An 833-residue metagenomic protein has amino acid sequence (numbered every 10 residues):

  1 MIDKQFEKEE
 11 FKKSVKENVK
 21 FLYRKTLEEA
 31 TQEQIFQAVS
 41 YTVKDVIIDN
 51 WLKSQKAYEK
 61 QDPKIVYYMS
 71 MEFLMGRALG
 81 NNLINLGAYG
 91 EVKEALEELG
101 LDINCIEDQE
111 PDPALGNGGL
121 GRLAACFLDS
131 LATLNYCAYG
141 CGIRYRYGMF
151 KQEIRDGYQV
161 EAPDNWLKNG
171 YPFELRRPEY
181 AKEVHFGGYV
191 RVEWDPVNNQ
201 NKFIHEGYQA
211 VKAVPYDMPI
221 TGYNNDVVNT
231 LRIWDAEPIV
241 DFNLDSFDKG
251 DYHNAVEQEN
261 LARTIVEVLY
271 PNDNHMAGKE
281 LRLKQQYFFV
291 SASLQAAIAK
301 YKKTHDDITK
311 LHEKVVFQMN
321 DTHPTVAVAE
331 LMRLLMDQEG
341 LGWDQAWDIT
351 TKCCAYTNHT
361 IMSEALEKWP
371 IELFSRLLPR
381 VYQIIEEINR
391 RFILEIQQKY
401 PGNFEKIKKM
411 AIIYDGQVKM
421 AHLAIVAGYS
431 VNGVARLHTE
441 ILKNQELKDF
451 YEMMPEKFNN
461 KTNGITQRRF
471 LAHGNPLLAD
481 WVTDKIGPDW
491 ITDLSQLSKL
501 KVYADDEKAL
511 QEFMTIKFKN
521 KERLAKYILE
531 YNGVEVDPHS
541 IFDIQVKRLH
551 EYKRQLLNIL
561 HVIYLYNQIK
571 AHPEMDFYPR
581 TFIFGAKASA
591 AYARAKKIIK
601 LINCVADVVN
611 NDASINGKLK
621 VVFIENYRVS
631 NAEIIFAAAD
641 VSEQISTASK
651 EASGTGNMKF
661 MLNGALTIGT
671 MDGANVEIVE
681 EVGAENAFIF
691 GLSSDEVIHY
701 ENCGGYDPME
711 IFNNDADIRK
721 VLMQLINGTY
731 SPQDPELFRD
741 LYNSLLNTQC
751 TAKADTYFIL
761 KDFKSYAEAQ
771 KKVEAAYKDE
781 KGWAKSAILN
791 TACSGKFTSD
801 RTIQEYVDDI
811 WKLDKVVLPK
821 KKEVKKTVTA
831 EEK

Functional and structural regions predicted by a protein language model:
M1-K833: A conserved ligand/cofactor-binding region detector
